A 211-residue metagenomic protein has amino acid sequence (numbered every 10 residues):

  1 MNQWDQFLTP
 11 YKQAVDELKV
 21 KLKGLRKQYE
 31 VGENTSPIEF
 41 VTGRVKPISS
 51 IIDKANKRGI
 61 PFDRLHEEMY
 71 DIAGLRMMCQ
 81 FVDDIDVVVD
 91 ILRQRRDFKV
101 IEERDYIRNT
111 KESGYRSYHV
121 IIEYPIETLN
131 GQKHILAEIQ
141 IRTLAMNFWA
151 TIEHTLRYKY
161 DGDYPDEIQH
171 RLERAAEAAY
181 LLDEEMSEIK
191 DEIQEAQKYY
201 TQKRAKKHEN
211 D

Functional and structural regions predicted by a protein language model:
M1-N2, V31, T35, H66-E68: Nucleic-acid enzyme cleavage-core boundary/entry regions
M1-Y29, E138-D211: An acidic, glycine-/histidine-flanked metal-binding catalytic module
L8, G32-V41: Basic, low-complexity intrinsically disordered segments
T9, Q13, K46, S50 (+7 more regions): Charged, alpha-helix-enriched surfaces in structured cytosolic catalytic cores of large nucleotide-utilizing machines
V15, K19, K23, I52 (+2 more regions): Generic solvent-exposed, charged/amphipathic alpha-helical segments that serve as macromolecular interface scaffolds
I38-G74: A glycine-rich, hydrophobic loop/mini-helix early in the fold
H66, F81-M186: Long beta-strand-rich cores associated with HINT superfamily self-processing modules
M77: Residue(s) in the substrate-gating loop at a strand-loop-helix junction that position the organic substrate next
